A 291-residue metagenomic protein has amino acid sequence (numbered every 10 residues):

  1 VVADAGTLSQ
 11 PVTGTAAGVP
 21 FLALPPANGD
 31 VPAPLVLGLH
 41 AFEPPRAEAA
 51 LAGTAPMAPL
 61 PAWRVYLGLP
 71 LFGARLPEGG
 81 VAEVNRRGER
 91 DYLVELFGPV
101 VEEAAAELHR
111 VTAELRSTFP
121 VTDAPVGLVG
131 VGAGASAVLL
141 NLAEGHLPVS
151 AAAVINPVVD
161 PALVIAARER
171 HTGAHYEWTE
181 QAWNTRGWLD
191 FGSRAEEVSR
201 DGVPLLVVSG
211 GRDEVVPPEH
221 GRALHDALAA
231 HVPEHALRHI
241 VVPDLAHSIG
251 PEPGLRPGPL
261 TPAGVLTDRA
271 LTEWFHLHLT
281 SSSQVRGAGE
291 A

Functional and structural regions predicted by a protein language model:
A17-V81: Short, surface-exposed "cap/lid" segments of acyl-processing enzymes
H40, V129-G132, G210: Conserved alpha/beta-hydrolase "nucleophile elbow" surrounding the catalytic nucleophile
F42, G211-D213, D244-A246: Acidic beta-to-alpha connecting loop that harbors the catalytic carboxylate
R75-R90, A167-H171, G254-L255: Short, flexible, mixed-charge acidic loops at enzyme active sites
V84-F119: Alpha/beta-hydrolase active-site loop
R110-H171: Primarily recognizes the serine-hydrolase "nucleophile elbow" in alpha/beta-hydrolase and SGNH/GDSL folds
P161-V232: The feature captures the conserved acid-bearing segment of alpha/beta-hydrolase catalytic domains
H231-A291: C-terminal catalytic histidine-bearing segment of alpha/beta-hydrolase fold enzymes
